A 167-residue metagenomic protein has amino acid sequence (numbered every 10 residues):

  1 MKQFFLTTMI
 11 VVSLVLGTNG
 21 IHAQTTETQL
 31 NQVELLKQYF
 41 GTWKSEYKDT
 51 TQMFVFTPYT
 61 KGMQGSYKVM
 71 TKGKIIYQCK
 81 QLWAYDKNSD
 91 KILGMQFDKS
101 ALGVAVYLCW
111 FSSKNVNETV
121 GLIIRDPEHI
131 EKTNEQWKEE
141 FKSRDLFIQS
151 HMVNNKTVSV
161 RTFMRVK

Functional and structural regions predicted by a protein language model:
M1-T8: Bacterial N-terminal signal peptides that target proteins for export
L14-I21: C-terminal segment of classical bacterial N-terminal signal peptides
Q24-E27, Q136, D145-K167: Edge beta-strand at a domain terminus
E27-T42: N-terminal helix-cap/turn-to-beta initiation motif at the start of protein domains
G41-Y77, K156: Short, solvent-exposed loop/hinge segments that bridge or flank secondary-structure elements
D49-M53, I75-K80, L102-Y107, E131-Q136 (+1 more regions): Short, surface-exposed coil-to-beta transition loops
I75-I130: Contiguous, well-ordered beta-strand patches that form the walls/edges of small beta-barrel/beta-sandwich domains
S113, F141-D145: Residue-level recognition of beta-strand termini and adjacent short loop/turns
